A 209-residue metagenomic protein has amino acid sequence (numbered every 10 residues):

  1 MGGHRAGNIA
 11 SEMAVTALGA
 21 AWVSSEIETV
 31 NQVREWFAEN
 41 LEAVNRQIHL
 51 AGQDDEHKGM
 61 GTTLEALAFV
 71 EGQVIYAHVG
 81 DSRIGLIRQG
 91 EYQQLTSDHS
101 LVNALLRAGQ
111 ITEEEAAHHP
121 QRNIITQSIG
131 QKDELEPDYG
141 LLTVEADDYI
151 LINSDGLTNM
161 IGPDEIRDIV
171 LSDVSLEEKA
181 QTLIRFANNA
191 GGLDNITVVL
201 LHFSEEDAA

Functional and structural regions predicted by a protein language model:
M1-A209: PP2C/PPM-type serine/threonine phosphatase catalytic domain
